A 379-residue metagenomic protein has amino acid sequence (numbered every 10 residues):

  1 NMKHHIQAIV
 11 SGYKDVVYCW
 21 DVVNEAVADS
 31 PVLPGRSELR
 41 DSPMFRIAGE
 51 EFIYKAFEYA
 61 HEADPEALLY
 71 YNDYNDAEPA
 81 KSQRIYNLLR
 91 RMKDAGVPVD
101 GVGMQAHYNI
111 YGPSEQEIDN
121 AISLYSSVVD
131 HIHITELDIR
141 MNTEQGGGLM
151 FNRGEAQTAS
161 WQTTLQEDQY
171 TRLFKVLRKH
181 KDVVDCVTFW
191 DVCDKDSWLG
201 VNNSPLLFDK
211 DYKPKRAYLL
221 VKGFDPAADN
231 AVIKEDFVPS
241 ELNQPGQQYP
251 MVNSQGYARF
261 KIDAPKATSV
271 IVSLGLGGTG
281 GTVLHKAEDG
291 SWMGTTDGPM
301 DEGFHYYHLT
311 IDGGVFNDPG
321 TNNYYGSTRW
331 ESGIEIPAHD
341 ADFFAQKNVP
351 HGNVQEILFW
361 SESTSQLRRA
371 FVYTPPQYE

Functional and structural regions predicted by a protein language model:
N1-Y18, V22-A26: N-terminal catalytic cores of secreted or lumenal carbohydrate-active enzymes
G12, A26-A48, K55, Y59 (+2 more regions): Aromatic-rich peripheral "rim/lid" segments of glycoside hydrolase catalytic domains that contact and position glycan
K14-C19, D64-L69, V97-G101, S127-H133 (+2 more regions): Loop/turn elements at helix/coil->beta-strand transitions in domains of secreted/extracellular proteins
C19-V22, I53-S82, H133-E136, C186-V192: Aromatic-lined carbohydrate-recognition surfaces of secreted/lumenal glycan-active proteins
N75-D100, A121, K195-W198: Substrate-binding cleft/loops of secretory-pathway carbohydrate-active enzymes
D229-K261: Extracellular ectodomain segments of secreted/surface proteins
M251, R259-E302, D312-I336: Aromatic-rich carbohydrate-binding modules that target alpha-glucans
N253-S254, A258-D263, K286-A287, G298 (+1 more regions): N-terminal cap/lid segment of alpha/beta-hydrolase-fold proteins
